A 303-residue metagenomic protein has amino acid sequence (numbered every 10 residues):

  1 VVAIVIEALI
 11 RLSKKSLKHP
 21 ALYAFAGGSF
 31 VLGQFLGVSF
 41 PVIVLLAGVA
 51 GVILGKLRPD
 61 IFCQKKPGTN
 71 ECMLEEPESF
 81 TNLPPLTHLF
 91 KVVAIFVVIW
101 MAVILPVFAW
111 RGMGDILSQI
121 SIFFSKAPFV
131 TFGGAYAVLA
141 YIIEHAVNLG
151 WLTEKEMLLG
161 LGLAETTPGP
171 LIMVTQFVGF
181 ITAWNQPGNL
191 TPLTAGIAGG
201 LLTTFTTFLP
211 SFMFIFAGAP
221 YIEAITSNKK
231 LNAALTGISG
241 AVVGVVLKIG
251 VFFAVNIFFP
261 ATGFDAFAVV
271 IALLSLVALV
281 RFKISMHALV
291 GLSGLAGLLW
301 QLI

Functional and structural regions predicted by a protein language model:
V1-T167, L171-I303: Multi-pass membrane proteins that catalyze or facilitate reactions on polyprenyl-/lipid-phosphate substrates and their
